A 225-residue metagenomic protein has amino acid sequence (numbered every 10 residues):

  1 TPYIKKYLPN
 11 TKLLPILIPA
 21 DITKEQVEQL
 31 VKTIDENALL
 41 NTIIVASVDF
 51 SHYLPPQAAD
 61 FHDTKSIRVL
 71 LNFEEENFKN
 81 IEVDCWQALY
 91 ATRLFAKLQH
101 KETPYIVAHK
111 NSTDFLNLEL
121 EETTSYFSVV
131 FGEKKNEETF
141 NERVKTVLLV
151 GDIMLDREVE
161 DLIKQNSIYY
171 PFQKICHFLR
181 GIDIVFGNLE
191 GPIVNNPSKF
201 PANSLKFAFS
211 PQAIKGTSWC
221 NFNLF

Functional and structural regions predicted by a protein language model:
T1-I43, Y53-F140: Flexible, D/E/H-enriched segments
I4, D49, T92, D152 (+1 more regions): Divalent metal-coordination and catalytic microenvironments
P19, S47-S51, M154, E190-P192: Catalytic metal-binding/acid-base residues of hydrolase active sites
I43-V45, L148: Conserved beta-strand elements of the Class I
F50-L54, F78-C85, D183-F186, W219-F225: Low-complexity, flexible helical/coil segments
N136-F225: Acidic, metal/ion-coordinating pockets
